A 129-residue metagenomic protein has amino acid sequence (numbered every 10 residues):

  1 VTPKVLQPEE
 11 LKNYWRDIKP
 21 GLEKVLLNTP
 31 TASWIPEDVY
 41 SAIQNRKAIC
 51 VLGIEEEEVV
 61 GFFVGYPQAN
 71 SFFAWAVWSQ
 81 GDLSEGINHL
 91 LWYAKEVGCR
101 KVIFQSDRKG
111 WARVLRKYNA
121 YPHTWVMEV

Functional and structural regions predicted by a protein language model:
V1-W34: Short amphipathic alpha-helix that is part of the acyltransferase structural core
T2-Q7, E85-G86, E128: Short, solvent-exposed coil/turn linker segments
E9-R16, P20, E37, G81-N88 (+1 more regions): Generic alpha-helical secondary structure signal
L22, L26, I43, L90-G98: Hydrophobic, Leu/Ile/Phe/Ala-enriched alpha-helical segments that form helix-helix packing faces
T29-A48: Active-site rim helix/loop that mediates acceptor-substrate recognition in acyltransferases
Q44-D82: Conserved donor-binding loop and adjoining core beta-sheet/short helix segment in diverse acyl/aminoacyl transferases
A69-Y118: Acyl-donor binding region in acyl/amide transferases
Y121-V129: Conserved catalytic-core motifs of GNAT/GCN5-like acyltransferases
